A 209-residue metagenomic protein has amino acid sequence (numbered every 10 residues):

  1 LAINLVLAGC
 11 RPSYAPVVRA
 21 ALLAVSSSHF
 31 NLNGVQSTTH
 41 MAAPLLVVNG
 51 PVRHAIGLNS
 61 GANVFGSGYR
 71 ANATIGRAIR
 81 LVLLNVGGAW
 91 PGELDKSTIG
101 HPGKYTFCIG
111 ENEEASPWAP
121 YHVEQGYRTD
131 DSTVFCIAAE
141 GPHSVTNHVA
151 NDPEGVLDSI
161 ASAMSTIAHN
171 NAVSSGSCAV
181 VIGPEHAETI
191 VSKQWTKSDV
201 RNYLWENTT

Functional and structural regions predicted by a protein language model:
L1-T209: Non-transmembrane, aqueous-exposed alpha-helical and coiled segments at domain scale
